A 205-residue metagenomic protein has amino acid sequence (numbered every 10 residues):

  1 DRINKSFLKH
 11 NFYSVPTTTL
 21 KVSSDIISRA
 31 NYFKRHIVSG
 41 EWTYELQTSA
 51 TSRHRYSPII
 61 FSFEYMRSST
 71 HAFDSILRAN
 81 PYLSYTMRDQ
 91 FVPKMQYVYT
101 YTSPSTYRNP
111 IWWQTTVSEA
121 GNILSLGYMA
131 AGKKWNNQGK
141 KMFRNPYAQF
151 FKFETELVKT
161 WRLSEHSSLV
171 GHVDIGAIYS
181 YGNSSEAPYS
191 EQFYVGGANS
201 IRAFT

Functional and structural regions predicted by a protein language model:
D1, T18-S28, V117-E119, M142 (+1 more regions): Transmembrane beta-strand segments that form the barrel wall of outer-membrane beta-barrel proteins
D1-N11, V38-T48, T155-L157, Y189-V195: Feature captures outer-membrane beta-barrel proteins of Gram-negative bacteria and organelles
R2-S14, N109-Q114, M129: Short helix/loop segment immediately N-terminal to the Walker
N11-P16, R29, F33, Y44-L46: C-terminal structured domain segments across diverse proteins
T18-L20, V38-W42, Y97, W113: One face of beta-strands
V22-S24, Y44, Y65: Surface-exposed beta-strand edges and flanking loops
I26-H36, S125: Solvent-exposed loop/turn segments connecting transmembrane beta-strands in outer-membrane beta-barrel proteins
T51-T205: C-terminal outer-membrane beta-barrel translocator/porin domains of Gram-negative envelope proteins and their
